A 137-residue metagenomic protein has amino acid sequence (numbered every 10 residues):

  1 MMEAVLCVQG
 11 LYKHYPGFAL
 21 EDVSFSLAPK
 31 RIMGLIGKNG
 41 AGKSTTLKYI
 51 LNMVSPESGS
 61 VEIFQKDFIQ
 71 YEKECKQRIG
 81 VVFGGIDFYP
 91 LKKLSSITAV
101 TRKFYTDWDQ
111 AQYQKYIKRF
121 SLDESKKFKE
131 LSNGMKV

Functional and structural regions predicted by a protein language model:
V8-L11, F18-A28, G59: Conserved beta-strand
Y12-Y15, I63, Y105: Conserved A-loop
R31, E74-G80: ABC transporter nucleotide-binding domains
I36-K38: The feature captures the beta-strand-to-loop junction immediately N-terminal to the Walker
T46-L47: Alpha1 helix immediately C-terminal to the Walker A/P-loop of P-loop NTPases, especially ABC transporter
L51: Helix-to-loop junction immediately C-terminal to a conserved catalytic motif
G59-Q70, E74-C75: Conserved ABC transporter NBD signature motif
Q77, F83-V137: ABC-family P-loop ATPase nucleotide-binding domains
